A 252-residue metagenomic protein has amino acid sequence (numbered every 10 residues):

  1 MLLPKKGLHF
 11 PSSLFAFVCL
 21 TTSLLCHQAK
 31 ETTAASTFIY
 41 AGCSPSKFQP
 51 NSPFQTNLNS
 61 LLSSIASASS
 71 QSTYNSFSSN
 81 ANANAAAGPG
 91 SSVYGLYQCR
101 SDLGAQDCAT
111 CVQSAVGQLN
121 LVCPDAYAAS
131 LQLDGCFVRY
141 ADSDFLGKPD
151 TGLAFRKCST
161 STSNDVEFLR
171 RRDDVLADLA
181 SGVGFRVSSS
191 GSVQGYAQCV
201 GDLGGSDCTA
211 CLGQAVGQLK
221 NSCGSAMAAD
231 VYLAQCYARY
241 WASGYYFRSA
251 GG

Functional and structural regions predicted by a protein language model:
L2-G252: Extracellular secretory-pathway ectodomains and N-terminal mature segments of eukaryotic proteins
